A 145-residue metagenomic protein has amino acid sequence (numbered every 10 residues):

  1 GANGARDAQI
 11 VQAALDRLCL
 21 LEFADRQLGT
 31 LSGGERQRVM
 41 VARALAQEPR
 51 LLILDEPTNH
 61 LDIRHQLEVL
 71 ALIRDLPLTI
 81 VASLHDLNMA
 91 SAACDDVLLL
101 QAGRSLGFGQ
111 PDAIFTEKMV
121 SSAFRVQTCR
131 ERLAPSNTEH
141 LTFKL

Functional and structural regions predicted by a protein language model:
N3, Q27-L31, E35: Conserved ABC ATPase signature
A5-F23: Conserved ABC ATPase "signature" region
A46-R50: A short, proline-enriched helix->beta-strand linker immediately N-terminal to the Walker B motif in ABC-type P-loop
L52-E56: Catalytic Walker B motif of ABC-type/P-loop ATPase nucleotide-binding domains
A90-A92: A short, surface-exposed alpha-helical micro-motif characterized by mixed small hydrophobic and charged/polar residues
E117-L145: ABC ATPase nucleotide-binding domains
